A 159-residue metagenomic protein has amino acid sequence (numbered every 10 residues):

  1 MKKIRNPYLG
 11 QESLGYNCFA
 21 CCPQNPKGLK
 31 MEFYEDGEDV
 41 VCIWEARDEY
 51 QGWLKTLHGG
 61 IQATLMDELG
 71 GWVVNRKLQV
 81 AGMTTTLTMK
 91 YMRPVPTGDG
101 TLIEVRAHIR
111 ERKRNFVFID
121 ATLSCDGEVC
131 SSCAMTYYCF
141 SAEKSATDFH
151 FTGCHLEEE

Functional and structural regions predicted by a protein language model:
M1-I43, R47-D48, C154, E159: Non-catalytic linker/capping segments at the edges of enzyme domains
M1-L9, P96-T97, H108-E159: HotDog/MaoC-like acyl-thioester-processing domains
C21, A63-T64, E68, W72: Short, residue-level hotspots on alpha-helical faces of the histone-fold and other alpha-helical interaction modules
G37-D39, T84, G100-L102, F116 (+1 more regions): A general secondary-structure signal for short beta-strands and their flanking turns/coil in non-transmembrane regions
V41-L65: A conserved, well-ordered hydrophobic junction motif at loop->secondary-structure transitions
C42, T85-L87, I103-V105, I119 (+1 more regions): Hydrophobic residues positioned within well-ordered beta-strands of beta-sheet architectures
W44-A46, Y91, C139: Hydrophobic residues in beta-strands and at strand termini
L69-E104, I109: Hydrophobic beta-strand-centered segment that forms part of the acyl-chain substrate-binding groove
